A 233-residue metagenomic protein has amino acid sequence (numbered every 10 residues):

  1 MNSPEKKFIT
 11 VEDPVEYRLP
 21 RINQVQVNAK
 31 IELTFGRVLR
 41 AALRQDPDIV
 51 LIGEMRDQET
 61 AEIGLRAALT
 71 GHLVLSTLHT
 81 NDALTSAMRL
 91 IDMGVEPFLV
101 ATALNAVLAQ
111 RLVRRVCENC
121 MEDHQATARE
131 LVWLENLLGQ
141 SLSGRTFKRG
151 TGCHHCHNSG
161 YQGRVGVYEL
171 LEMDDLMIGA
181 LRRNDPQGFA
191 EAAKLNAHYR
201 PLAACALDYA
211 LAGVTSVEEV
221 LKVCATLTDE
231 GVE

Functional and structural regions predicted by a protein language model:
M1-E233: Short, flexible helix-loop junctions that flank or precede catalytic/ligand sites
